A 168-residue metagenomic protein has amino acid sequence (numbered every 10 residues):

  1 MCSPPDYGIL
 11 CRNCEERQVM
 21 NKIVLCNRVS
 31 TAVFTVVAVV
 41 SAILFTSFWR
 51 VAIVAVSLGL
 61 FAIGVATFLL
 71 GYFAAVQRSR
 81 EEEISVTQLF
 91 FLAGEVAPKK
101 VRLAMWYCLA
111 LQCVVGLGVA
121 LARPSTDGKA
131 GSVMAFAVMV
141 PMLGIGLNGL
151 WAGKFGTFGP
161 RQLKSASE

Functional and structural regions predicted by a protein language model:
S3, Y7-E16: Short, positively charged and aromatic/hydrophobic N-terminal segments
I23-T35, K100-L111: Select subsegments of transmembrane alpha-helices in polytopic membrane proteins, especially boundary-proximal
V39-L44, W106-A137: Alpha-helical transmembrane segments and their membrane-interface junctions in multi-pass membrane proteins
I43-A52: Short, hydrophobic transmembrane alpha-helix segments
V51-L69: Alpha-helical transmembrane segments
A66-T87: Membrane-water interface of transmembrane alpha-helices
S85-A104: Short membrane-interface loop/juxtamembrane segments of multi-pass integral membrane proteins
G131-E168: Alpha-helical transmembrane segments and their immediate juxtamembrane interface regions
